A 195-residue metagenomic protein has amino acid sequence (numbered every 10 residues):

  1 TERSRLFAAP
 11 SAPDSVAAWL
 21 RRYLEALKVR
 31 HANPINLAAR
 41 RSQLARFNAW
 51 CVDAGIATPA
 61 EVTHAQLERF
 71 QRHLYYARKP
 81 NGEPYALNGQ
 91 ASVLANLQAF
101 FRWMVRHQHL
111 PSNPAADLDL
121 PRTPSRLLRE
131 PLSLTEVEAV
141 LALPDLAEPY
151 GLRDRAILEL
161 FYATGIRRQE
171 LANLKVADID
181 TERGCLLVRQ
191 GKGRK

Functional and structural regions predicted by a protein language model:
T1-K195: Conserved catalytic core of the tyrosine transesterase superfamily
